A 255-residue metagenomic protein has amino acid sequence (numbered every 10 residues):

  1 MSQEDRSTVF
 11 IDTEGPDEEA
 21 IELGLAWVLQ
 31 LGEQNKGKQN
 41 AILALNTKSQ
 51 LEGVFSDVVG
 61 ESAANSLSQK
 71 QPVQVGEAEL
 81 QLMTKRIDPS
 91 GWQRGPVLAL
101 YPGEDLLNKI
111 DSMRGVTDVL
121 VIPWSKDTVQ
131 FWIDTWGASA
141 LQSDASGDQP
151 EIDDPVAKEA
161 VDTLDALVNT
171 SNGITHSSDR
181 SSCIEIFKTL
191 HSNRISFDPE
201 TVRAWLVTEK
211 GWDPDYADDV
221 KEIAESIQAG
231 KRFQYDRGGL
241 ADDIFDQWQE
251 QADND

Functional and structural regions predicted by a protein language model:
M1-D5, L31-K38, Q74-G76, D88-P96 (+3 more regions): Flexible, charged surface loops at secondary-structure boundaries
S2-Q39, L45: Glycine-rich P-loop/Walker A and Walker A-like loops and their local beta1-loop-alpha1 context in P-loop NTPases
D12-G15, L43-S49, T84-K85, L98-E104 (+1 more regions): Structural motif
E19-A26, Q50-V58, N108-D111, Q130-D134: A short acidic (Asp/Glu
L45-R94: Inter-Walker segment of RecA-like/P-loop motor cores
E104-V156: Signature of the SF2 helicase/ATPase Hel1-core->accessory helical subdomain module
S139-R194: Long, charge-rich C-terminal accessory regions
R180-D255: C-terminal, charge/polar-rich interaction regions
